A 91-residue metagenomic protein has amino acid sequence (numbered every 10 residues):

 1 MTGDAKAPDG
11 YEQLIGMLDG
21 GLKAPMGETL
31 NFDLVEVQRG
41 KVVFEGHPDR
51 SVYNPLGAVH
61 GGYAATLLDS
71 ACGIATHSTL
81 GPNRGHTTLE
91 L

Functional and structural regions predicted by a protein language model:
M1-L91: Terminal targeting signals and extreme-terminal segments of soluble enzymes
